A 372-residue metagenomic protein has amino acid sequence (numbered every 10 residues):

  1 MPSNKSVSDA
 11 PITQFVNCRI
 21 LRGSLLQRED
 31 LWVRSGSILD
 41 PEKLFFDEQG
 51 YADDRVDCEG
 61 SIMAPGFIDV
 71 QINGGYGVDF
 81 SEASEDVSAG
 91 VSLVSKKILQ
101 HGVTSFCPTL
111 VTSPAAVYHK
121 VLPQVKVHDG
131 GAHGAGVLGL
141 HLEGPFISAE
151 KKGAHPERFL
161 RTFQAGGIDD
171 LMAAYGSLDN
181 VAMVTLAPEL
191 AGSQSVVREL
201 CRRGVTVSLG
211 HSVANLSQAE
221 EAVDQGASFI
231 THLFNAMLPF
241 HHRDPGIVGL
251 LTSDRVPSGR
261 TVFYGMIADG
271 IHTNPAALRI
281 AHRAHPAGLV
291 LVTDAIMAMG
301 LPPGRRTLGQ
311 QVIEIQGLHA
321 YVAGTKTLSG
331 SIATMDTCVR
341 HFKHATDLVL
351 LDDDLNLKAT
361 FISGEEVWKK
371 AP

Functional and structural regions predicted by a protein language model:
P2-Q14, R19-A64: Histidine-rich, glycine-flanked metal-binding segment
Q14, G66-I68, S208, F229 (+1 more regions): Residue-level marker for buried hydrophobic side chains located in beta-strands that build the well-ordered beta-sheet
C18, H344-P372: C-terminal cap of metal-dependent C-N hydrolases
C18, L31, G36, G60 (+8 more regions): Divalent metal-coordination and catalytic microenvironments
C58-V117: Metal-associated gating/positioning segment near the N- to mid-region
S61, P114-I247, G300: Histidine/acidic-residue-rich, glycine-tolerant segments that coordinate divalent metal ions
I72, P188-E189, S212, D269 (+1 more regions): Active-site metal-binding loops of divalent metal-dependent hydrolases
V196, Q218-T346, L355: Active-site-adjacent C-terminal substructures of enzyme catalytic domains
